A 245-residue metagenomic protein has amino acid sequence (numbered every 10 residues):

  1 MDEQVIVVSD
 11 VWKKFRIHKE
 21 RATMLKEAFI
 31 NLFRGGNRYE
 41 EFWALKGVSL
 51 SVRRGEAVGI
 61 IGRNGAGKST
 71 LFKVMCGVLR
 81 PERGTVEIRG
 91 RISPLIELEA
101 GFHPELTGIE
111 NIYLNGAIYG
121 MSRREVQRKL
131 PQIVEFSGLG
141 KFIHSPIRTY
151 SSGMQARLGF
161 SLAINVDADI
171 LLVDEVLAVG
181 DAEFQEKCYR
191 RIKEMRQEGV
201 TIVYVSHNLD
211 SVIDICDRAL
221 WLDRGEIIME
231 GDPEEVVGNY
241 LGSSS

Functional and structural regions predicted by a protein language model:
D2-K46, P233-S245: Pre-NBD coupling/linker segments of ABC/ABC-like ATPases
K26-F33, Y113, E125-F142: Conserved ABC ATPase "signature" region
I61-R63: The feature captures the beta-strand-to-loop junction immediately N-terminal to the Walker
S206-H207: H-loop/switch region of ABC-family ATPase nucleotide-binding domains
V212-D214: A short, surface-exposed alpha-helical micro-motif characterized by mixed small hydrophobic and charged/polar residues
R224-G225, Y240: Conserved ABC ATPase "signature" C-loop
